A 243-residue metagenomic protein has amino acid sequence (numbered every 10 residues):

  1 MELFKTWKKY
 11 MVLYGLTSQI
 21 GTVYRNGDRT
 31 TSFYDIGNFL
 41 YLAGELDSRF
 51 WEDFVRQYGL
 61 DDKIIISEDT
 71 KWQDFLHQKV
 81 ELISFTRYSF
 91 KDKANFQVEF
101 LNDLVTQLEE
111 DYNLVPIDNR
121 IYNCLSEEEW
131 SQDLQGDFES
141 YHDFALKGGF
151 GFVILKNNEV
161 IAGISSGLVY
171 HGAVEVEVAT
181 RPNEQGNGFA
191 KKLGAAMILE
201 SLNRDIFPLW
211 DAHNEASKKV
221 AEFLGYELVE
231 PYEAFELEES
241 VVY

Functional and structural regions predicted by a protein language model:
L13-D35, G149-I164: Conserved beta-hairpin
S18-N123, F235: Acyl-donor-binding surface of acyltransferase catalytic domains
R49-D53, G186-E200, K219, F223: Conserved acetyl-CoA-binding loop-helix of GNAT-fold acetyltransferases
G59-T70, S201-H213: Conserved GNAT acetyl-CoA-binding A-motif
W72-I83, H213-P231: Conserved active-site alpha-helix within GNAT-family acetyltransferase domains
F96-Q97, F223-Y243: Terminal substrate-recognition subdomain of acyl/acetyltransferases
V98-V169: Flexible, substrate/cofactor-facing loop regions flanked by secondary structure within enzyme catalytic domains
A173, V178-K192: Conserved glycine-rich acetyl-CoA-binding loop
